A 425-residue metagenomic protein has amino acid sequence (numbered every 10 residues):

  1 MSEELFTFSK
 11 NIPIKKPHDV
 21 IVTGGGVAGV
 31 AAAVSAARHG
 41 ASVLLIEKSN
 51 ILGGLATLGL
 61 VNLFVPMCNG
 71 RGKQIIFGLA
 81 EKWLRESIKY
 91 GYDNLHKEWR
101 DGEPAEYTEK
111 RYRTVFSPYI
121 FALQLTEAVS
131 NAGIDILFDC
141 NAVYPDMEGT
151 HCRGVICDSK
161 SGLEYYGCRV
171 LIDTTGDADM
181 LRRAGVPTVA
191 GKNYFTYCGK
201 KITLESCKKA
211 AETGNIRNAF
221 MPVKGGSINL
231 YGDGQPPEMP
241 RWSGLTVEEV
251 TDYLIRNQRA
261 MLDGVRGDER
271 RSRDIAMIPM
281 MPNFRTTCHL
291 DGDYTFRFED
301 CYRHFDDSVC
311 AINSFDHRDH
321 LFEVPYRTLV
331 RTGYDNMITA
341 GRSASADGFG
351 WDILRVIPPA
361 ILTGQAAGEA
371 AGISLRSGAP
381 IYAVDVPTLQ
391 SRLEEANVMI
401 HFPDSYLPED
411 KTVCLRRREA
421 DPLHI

Functional and structural regions predicted by a protein language model:
S2, S9, P17, S35 (+5 more regions): Conserved N-terminal/central alpha/beta ligand/cofactor-binding core
N11, L55-T57, L79, A122 (+5 more regions): Flavin (FAD/FMN)-binding glycine-rich loop and adjacent Rossmann-like elements that form
I14-G26: Beta1/beta-strand and adjacent pyrophosphate-binding region of the FAD-binding site in flavoprotein oxidoreductases
I21-T23, A32, A37: Membrane-embedded transmembrane-helix bundle of lipid-linked glycan/lipid transferases
T23-G25, I46-S49, T174-T175, R342-S343: Active-site-proximal beta-strand/loop segments in catalytic clefts of secreted hydrolases
G29: N-terminal Rossmann-fold NAD(P) dinucleotide-binding loop
